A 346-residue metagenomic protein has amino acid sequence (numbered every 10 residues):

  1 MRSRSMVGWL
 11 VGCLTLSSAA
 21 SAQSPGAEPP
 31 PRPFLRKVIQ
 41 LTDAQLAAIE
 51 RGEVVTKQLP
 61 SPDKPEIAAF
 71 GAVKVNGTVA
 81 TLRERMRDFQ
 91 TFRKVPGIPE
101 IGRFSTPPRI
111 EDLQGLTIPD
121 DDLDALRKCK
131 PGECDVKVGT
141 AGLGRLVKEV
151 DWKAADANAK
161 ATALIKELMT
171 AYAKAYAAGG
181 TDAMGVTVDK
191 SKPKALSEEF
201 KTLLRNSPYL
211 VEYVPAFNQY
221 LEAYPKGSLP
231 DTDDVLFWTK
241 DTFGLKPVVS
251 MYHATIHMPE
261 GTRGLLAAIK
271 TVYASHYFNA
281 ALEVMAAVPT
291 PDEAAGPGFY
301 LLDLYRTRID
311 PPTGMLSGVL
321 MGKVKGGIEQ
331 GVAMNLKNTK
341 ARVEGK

Functional and structural regions predicted by a protein language model:
M1-S3: N-terminal secretory signal peptides that target proteins for export/translocation
S5-V7, L35: Sequence-pattern detector for short linear motifs and compositional/periodic biases rather than a specific fold
G8-S18: Bacterial N-terminal signal peptides
Q23-V75, V79-T81, T91, P96-K346: Terminal "cap-and-tail" regions of soluble proteins that handle hydrophobic small molecules
R85-R87: A short alpha-helix/helix-coil micro-patch that ends at or immediately precedes a cysteine
